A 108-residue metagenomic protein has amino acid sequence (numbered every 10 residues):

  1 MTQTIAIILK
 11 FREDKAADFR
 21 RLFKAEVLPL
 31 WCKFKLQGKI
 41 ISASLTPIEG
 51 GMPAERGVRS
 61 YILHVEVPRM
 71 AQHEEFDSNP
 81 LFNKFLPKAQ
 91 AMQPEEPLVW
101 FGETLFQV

Functional and structural regions predicted by a protein language model:
M1-A16, R20-F23, L105: Glycine/serine-rich loop-strand microenvironments at binding/catalytic pocket rims
Q3-R12, A43-P80: Short, well-ordered beta-strand segments in beta-rich or mixed alpha/beta enzyme and ligand-binding folds
K15-L45, L81-L86: Short amphipathic alpha-helical segments
A25, V65, F76, P94-E95 (+1 more regions): Intrinsic disorder/low-complexity signal
P29-K35, E66-A71, P87-M92: Glycine-rich loops and low-complexity Gly/Arg-rich segments that provide flexible linkers or classic glycine-based
K39-R59, K84-V108: Glycine-rich beta-strand-turn "strand-cap" elements at beta-sheet edges
